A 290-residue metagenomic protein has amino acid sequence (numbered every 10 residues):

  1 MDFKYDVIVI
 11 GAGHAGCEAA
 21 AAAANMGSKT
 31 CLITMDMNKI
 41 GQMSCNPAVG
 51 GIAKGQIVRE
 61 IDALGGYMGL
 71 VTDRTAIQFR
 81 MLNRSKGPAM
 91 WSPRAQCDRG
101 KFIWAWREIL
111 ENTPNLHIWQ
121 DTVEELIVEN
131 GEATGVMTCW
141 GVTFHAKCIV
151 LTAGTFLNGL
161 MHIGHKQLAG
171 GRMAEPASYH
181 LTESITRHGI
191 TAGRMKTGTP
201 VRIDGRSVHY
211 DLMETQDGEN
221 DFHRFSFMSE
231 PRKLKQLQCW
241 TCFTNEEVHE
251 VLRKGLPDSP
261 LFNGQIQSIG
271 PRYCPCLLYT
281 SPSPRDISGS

Functional and structural regions predicted by a protein language model:
F3-G13: Beta1/beta-strand and adjacent pyrophosphate-binding region of the FAD-binding site in flavoprotein oxidoreductases
K4, A21-E129, W140, T152-R172 (+3 more regions): Conserved N-terminal/central alpha/beta ligand/cofactor-binding core
D6, T134, K147: Conserved acidic residues
G16: N-terminal Rossmann-fold NAD(P) dinucleotide-binding loop
C139-C148: Core beta-strand elements of the Rossmann-like FAD/NAD(P) dinucleotide-binding domain in flavoenzyme oxidoreductases
D258-Q265: Intrinsically disordered or highly flexible coil/loop and linker segments, enriched in small and charged/polar residues
Q265-L277: Amphipathic alpha-helical blocks
Y279-S290: Single conserved hydrophobic/aromatic residue that forms the stacking wall/gate of nucleotide- or nucleobase-binding
